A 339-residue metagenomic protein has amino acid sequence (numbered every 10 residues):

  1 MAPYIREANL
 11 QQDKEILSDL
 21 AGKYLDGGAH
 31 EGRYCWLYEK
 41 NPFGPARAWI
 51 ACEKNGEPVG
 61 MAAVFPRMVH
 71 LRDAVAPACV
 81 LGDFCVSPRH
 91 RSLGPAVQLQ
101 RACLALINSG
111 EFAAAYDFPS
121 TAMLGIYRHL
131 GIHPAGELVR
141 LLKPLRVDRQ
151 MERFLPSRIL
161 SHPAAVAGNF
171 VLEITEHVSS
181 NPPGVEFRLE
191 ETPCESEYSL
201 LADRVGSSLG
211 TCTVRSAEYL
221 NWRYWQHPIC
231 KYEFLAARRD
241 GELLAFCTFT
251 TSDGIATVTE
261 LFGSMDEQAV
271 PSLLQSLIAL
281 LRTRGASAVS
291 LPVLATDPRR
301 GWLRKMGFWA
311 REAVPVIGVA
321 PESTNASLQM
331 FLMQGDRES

Functional and structural regions predicted by a protein language model:
M1-V59, V64, A74-V80, S157-E218 (+2 more regions): Short amphipathic alpha-helix that is part of the acyltransferase structural core
E39-I50, G60, E111, P134-E137 (+1 more regions): A short helix-loop-beta-strand connector motif used in the catalytic cores of GNAT acetyltransferases and, in some
P66-M68: Blade-loop segments of beta-propeller domains
A76-P88, G254-M265: Conserved acetyl-CoA binding element of GNAT-fold acetyltransferases
V86, S92-A105, E267-A279: Conserved acetyl-CoA-binding loop-helix of GNAT-fold acetyltransferases
A113-F170, R223-Q226, E233, R239 (+3 more regions): Active-site/acyl-donor-binding loops of N-acyltransferases
A202-L244: Alpha/beta-hydrolase fold catalytic core
